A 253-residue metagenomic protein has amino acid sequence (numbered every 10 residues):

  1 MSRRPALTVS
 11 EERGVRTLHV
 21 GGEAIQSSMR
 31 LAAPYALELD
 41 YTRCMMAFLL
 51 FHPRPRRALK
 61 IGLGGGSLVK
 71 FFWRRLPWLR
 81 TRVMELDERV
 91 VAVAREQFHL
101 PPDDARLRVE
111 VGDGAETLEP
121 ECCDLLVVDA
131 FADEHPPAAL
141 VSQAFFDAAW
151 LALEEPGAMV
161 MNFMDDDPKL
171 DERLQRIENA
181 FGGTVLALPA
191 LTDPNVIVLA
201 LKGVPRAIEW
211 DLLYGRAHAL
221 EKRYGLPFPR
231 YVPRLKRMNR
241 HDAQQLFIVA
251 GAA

Functional and structural regions predicted by a protein language model:
M1-R13, T17, I25-A32, L49 (+1 more regions): SAM/dcSAM-binding transferase cores
E12, Y35-L151, A252-A253: The AdoMet/dcAdoMet-binding core of the Class I SAM-like
G14, E23, G114, A190-T192: Residues that form or immediately flank small-molecule/cofactor binding pockets and catalytic motifs
E23-S27, F131-E134, M159: A short, flexible beta-alpha/helix-coil linker loop
W78-R80, D104-R106, P156, G182-T184 (+1 more regions): A generic structural signal for alpha->beta connector loops
Q143-A207: C-terminal substrate-binding/active-site "lid" region of AdoMet-derived donor-dependent transferases
